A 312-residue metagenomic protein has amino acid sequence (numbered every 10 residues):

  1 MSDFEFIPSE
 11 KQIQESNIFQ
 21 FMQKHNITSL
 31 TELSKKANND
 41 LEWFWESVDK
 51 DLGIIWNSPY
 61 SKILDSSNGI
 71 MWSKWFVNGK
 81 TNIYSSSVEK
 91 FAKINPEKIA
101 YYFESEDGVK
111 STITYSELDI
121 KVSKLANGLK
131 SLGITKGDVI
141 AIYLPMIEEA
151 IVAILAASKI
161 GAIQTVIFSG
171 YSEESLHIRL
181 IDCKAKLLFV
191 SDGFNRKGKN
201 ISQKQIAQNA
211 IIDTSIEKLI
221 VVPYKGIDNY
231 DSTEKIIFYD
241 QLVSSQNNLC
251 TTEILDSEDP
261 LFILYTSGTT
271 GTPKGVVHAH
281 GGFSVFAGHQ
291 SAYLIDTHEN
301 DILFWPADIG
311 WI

Functional and structural regions predicted by a protein language model:
M1-F21: Charged, compositionally biased N-terminal leader segments and the immediate start of the first structured element
I18-F19, Q23-H25, S87-T114, G226-Y230: AMP-dependent adenylate-forming
E32-K36, E97, Y101-L155, S172-H177 (+2 more regions): Conserved AMP-binding/adenylate-forming core of the ANL superfamily
K36-N39, E46-Y60, V77-Y102: A short N-terminal helical cap/helix-turn-helix that marks the beginning of AMP-binding/adenylate-forming
S86-K90, K130, E148-F168, S175-H177 (+2 more regions): Hydrophobic alpha-helical segments in the ANL/AMP-binding
E97-I99, V221, T233-Y239, V243-Y265 (+4 more regions): Conserved pre-ATP/AMP-binding loop-to-beta segment of ANL
L144-I147, F168, A307-I312: Conserved AMP-binding
K159-Q241: Structural core segment of the AMP-binding/adenylate-forming
